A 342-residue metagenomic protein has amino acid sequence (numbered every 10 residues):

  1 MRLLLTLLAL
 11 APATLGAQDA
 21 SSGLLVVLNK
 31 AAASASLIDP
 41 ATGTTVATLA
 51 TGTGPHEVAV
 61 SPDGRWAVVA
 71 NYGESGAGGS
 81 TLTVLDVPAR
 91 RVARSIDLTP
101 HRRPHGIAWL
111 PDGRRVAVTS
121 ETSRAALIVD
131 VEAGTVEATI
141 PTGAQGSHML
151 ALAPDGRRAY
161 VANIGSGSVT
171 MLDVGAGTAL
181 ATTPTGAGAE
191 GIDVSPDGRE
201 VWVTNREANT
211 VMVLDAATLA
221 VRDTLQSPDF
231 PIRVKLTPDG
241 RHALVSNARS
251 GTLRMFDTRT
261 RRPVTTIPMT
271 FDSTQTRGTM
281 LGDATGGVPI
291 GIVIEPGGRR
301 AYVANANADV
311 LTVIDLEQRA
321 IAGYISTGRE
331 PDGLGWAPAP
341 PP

Functional and structural regions predicted by a protein language model:
M1-L7: Sec-dependent signal peptide recognition, specifically the positively charged N-region followed immediately by
L8, A13-P342: Predominantly soluble domains enriched in secretory-pathway, periplasmic, or organellar proteins
